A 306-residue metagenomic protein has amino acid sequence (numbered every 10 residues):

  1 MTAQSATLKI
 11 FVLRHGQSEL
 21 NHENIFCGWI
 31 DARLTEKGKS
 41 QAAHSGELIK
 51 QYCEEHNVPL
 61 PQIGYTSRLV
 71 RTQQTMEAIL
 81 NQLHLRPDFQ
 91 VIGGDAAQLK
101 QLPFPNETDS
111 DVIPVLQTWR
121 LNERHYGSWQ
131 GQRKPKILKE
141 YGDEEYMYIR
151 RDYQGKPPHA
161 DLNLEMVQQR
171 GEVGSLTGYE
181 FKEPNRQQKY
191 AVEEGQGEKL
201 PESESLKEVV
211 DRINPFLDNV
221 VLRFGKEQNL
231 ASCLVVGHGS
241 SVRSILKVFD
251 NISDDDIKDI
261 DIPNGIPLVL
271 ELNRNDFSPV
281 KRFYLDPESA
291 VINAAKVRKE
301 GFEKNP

Functional and structural regions predicted by a protein language model:
T2, Q73-Q74, L80-Q90, K207-S278: Active-site-adjacent alpha-helix immediately C-terminal to a catalytic or transition-state-stabilizing loop
T2-D111, P135-G142, S203-I213: Active-site-proximal alpha-helix that buttresses catalytic centers in soluble enzyme cores
L13, Q132, G237: A conserved hydrophobic position in a structured secondary element of the catalytic/binding core that shapes
H15, R120, H238: Active-site glycine-centered loops adjacent to acidic/histidine catalytic or metal-binding residues that shape
E19-H22, R71-T75, R124-G127, P157-P158 (+1 more regions): Short catalytic/ligand-binding loop motif for oxyanion handling, primarily in non-cytosolic enzymes, centered on
L20, L83-R212, V280, Y284: Phosphate-handling substructures
H56-R68, L116, Q228-H238: Short glycine-rich phosphate-binding loop at a beta-alpha junction
L285-P306: Acidic, His/Gly-rich catalytic cores of divalent-metal-dependent hydrolytic chemistry
